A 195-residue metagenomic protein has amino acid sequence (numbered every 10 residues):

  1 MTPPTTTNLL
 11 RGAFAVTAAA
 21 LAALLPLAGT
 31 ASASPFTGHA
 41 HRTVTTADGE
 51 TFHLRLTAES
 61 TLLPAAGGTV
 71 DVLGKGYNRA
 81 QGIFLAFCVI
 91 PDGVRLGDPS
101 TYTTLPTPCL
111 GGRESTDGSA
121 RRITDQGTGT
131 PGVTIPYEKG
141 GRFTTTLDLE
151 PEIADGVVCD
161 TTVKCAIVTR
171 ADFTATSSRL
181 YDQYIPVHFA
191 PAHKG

Functional and structural regions predicted by a protein language model:
T2-G12, A22-G195: Extracytoplasmic/secretory-pathway segments with low complexity and glycosylation-like composition
F14-T17: C-terminal effector/interaction modules appended to NTPase cores
